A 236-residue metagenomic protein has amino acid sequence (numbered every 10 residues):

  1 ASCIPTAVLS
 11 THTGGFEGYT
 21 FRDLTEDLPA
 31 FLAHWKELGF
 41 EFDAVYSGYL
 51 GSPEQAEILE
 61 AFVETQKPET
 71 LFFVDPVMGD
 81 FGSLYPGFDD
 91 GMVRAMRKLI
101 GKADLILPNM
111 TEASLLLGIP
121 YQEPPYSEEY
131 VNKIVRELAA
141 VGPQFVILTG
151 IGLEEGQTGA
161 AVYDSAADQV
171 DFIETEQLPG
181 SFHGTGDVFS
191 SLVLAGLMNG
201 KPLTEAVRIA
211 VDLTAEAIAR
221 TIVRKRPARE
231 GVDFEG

Functional and structural regions predicted by a protein language model:
A1-V74, M78-P86, E235-G236: Conserved N-terminal subdomain of the carbohydrate kinase-like
A7-L9, G51, M78-D80, E112 (+3 more regions): Glycine-rich beta-alpha junction loops
D43-S47, F73-F81, L107-L117, L148 (+1 more regions): Short beta-strands and strand-loop turn motifs
G87-V170: Conserved phosphate/ATP/ADP-binding segment of small-molecule kinases
Q169-H183: Short pre-catalytic strand/loop immediately N-terminal to key active-site residues, enriched for Gly-Thr
Q169-V170, G196-A210: Phosphate-handling active-site elements
G180-L203: Short, small-residue alpha-helix embedded
T204-G236: Charged C-terminal helix
